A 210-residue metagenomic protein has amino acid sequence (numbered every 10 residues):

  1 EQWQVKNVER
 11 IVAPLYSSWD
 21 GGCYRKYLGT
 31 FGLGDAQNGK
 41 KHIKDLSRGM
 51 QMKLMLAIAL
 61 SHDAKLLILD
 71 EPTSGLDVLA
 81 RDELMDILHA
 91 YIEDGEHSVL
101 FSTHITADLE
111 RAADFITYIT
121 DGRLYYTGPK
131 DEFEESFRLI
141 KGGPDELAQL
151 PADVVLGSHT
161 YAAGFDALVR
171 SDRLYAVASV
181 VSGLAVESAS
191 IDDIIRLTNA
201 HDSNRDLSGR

Functional and structural regions predicted by a protein language model:
E1-L54: ABC-family P-loop ATPase nucleotide-binding domains
D63: Conserved catalytic motifs of ABC-family nucleotide-binding domains
L67-E71: Catalytic Walker B motif of ABC-type/P-loop ATPase nucleotide-binding domains
T73-S74, T106: Short loop immediately C-terminal to the Walker-B catalytic DE motif in ABC-type ATPase nucleotide-binding domains
V78-A80: Helix N-cap at the start of a conserved alpha-helix in ABC-type nucleotide-binding domains
L84-S171: ABC transporter nucleotide-binding domain
G157, Y161-R210: C-terminal coupling/interaction segments
